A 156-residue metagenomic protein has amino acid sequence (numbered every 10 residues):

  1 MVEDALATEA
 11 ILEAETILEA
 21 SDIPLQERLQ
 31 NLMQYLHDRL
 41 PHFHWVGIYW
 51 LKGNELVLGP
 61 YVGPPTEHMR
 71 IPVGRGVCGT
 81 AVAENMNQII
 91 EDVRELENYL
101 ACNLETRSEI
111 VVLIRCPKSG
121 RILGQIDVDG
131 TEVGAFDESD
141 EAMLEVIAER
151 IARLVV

Functional and structural regions predicted by a protein language model:
M1-T66: Intrinsically disordered, low-complexity terminal regulatory regions
A7, E15-L18, G130-V156: Juxtadomain coupling helices with adjacent low-complexity linkers
L40, A101-R107: Short loop/turn motifs at secondary-structure junctions and domain boundaries
W45, V111, Q125: Short hydrophobic/aromatic beta-strand element in the GNAT-like acyltransferase core that lines or flanks the acyl-donor
L51-C102: Regulatory sensory and allosteric helical modules in signal-transduction proteins and certain transcription factors
G53, P117, T131-V133: Short coil/turn motifs at secondary-structure junctions
S108-K118: A short, aliphatic-rich beta-strand micro-motif
G120-G130: Sensory beta-strand/linker motifs that couple input domains to effectors
